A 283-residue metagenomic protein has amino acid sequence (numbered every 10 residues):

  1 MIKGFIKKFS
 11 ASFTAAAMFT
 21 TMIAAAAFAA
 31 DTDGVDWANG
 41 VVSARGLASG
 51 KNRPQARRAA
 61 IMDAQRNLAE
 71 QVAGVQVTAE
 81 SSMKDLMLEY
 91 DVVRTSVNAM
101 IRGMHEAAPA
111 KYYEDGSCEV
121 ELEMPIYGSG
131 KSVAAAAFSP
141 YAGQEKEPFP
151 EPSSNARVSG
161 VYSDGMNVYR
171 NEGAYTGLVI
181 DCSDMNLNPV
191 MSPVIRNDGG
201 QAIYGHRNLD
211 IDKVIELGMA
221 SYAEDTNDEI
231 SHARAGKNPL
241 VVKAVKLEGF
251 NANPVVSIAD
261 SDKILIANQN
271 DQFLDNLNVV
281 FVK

Functional and structural regions predicted by a protein language model:
I2, A25-K283: Domain-level marker for long, solvent-exposed, non-transmembrane regions
I2-T14: Bacterial N-terminal signal peptides that target proteins for export
T14-M22: Hydrophobic core
